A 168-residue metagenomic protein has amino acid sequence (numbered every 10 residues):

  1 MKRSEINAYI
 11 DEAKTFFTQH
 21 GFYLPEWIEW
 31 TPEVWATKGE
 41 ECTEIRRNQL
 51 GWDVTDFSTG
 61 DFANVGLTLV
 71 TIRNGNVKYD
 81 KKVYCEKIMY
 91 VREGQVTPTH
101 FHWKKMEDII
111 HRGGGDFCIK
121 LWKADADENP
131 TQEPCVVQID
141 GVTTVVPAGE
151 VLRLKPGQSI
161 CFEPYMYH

Functional and structural regions predicted by a protein language model:
M1-Y84: A short, N-terminal "cap"/entry segment at the start of jelly-roll beta-barrel domains of the cupin/DSBH fold
V77-C85, V96-D108, R112-G113, P147: A short beta-loop-beta micro-motif enriched in histidine and acidic residues
I88: Short, conserved active-site entrance elements at the starts or edges of catalytic domains
R92, P147-H168: Conserved metal-binding segment of the jelly-roll/cupin
R92-E93, K105-E107, H111-D127, T131-C135: Glycine- and acidic-residue-biased ligand/ion/polar-headgroup-sensing regions
T99, I119-K120, F162: A generic structural signal for residues embedded in beta-strands
C135-I139, L152-L154: Generic detection of short hydrophobic beta-strand segments and adjacent strand-loop junctions
I139-V145: Short, structured beta-strand/loop micro-motifs enriched in basic residues and often containing a Trp
